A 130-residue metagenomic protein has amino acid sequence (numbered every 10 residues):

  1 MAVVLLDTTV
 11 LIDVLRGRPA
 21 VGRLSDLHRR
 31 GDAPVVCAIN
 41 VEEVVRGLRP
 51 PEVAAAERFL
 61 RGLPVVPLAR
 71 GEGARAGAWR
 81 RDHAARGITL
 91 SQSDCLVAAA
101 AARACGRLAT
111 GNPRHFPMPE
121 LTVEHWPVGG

Functional and structural regions predicted by a protein language model:
M1-V3, R23, A98, A102-G130: Acidic, PIN/NYN-like endoribonuclease modules and their adjacent C-terminal/linker elements
M1-V36, V45-R58, G129-G130: Short, well-structured N-terminal submotif of metal-dependent ribonuclease cores
D7-T8, V44, A76, A101: Generic structural signal for small/hydrophobic residues in well-ordered secondary structure, especially within
L11, V41-V44, G73, F116: A generic structural signal for short hydrophobic patches within well-formed alpha-helices
V21, V41, V53-A56, G73-A76 (+1 more regions): A general structural signal for well-ordered alpha-helical segments in protein cores
R30, R61, P119-E120: Short, structured coil segments at secondary-structure junctions
P64-G111: Active-site neighborhoods of divalent-metal-dependent phosphate/nucleic-acid chemistry enzymes
